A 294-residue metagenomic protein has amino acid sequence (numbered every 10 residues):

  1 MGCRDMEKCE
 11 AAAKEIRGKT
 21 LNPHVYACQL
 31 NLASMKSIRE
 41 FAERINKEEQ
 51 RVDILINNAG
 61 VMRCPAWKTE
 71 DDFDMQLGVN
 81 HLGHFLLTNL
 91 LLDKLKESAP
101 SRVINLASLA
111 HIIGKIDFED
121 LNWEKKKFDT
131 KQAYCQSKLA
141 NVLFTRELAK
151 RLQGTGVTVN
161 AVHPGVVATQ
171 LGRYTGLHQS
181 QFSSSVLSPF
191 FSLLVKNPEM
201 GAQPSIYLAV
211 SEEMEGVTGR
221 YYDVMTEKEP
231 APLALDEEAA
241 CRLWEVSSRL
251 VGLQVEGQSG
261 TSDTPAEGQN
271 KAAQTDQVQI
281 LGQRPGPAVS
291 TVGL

Functional and structural regions predicted by a protein language model:
M1-F182, M214, L250-T264, K271-A272 (+1 more regions): Rossmann-fold NAD(P)H-dependent dehydrogenase/reductase core
S137, A161, S185-A240, E245: C-terminal helical subdomain
